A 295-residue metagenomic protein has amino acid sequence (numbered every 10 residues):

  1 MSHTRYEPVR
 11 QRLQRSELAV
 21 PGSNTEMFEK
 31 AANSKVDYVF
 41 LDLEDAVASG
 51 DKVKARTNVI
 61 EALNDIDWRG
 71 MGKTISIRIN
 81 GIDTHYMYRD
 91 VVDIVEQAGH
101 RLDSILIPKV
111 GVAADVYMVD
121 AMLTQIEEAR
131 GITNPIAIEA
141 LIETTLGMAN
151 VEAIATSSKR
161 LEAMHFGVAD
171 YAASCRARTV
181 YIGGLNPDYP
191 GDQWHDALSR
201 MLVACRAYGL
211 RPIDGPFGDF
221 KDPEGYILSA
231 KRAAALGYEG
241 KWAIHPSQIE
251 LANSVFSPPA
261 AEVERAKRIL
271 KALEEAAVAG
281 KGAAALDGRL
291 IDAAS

Functional and structural regions predicted by a protein language model:
M1-S295: Expand to "…catalyze enediolate/carbanion chemistry for C-C bond making/breaking, isomerization, decarboxylation
